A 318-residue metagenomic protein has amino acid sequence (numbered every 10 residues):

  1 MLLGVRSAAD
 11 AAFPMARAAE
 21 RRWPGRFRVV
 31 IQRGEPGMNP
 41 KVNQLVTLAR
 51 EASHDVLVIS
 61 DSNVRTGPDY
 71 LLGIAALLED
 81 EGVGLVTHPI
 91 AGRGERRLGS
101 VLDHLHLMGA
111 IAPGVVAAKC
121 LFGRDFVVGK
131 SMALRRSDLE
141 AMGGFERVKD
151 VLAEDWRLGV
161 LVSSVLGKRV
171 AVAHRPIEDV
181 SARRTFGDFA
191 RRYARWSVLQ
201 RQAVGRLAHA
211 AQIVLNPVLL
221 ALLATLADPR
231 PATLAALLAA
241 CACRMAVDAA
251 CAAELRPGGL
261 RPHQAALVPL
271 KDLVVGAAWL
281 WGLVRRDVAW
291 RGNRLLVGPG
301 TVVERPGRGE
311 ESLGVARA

Functional and structural regions predicted by a protein language model:
M1-P36: Acidic donor-binding segment of Leloir-type glycosyltransferases
A11, S60-L77: Acidic donor-binding/catalytic loop of UDP-sugar-dependent glycosyltransferases, especially processive GT2
G34-N43, V151-L152: A short, glycine-/small-residue-rich helix N-cap motif at loop->alpha-helix starts within glycosyltransferase
L45, L57: Short aromatic/hydrophobic "clamp" motif used to bind/position activated sugar donors
L48, F122-M132, R286: Glycine/small-residue-rich pyrophosphate-binding loop that anchors the diphosphate of NDP-sugar donors
S53-D55, V128-M142: Conserved nucleotide-sugar donor-binding and metal-coordinating catalytic region shared by glycosyltransferases
L78-I111, S137-E140, F145-A208, G300: Catalytic donor/gating beta->alpha subdomain of glycosyltransferases that bind UDP-sugars
A208-A289: Membrane-embedded multi-pass helical conduit in multi-pass membrane proteins, especially envelope-biosynthetic
